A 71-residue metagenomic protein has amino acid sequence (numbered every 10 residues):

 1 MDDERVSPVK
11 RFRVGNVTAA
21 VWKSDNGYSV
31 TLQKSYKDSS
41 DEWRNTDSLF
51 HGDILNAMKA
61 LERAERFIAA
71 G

Functional and structural regions predicted by a protein language model:
M1-G71: Single-stranded nucleic acid-binding surfaces, predominantly the OB-fold ssDNA-binding core
